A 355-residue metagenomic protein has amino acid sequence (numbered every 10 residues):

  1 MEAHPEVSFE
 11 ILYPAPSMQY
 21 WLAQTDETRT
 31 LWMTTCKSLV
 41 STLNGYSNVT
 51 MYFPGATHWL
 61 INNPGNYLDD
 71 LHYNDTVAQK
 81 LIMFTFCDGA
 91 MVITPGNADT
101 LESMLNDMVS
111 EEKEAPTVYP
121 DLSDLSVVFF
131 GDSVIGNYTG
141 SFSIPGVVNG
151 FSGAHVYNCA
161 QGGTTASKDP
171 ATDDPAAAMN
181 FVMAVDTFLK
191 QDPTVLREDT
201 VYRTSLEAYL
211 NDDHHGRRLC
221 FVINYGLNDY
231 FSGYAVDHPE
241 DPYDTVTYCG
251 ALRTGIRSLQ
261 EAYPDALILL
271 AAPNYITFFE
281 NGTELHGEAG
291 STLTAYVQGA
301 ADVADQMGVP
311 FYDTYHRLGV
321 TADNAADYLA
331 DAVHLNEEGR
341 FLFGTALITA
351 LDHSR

Functional and structural regions predicted by a protein language model:
M1, T28-S41, D199-T204, D244-T254 (+1 more regions): Well-ordered, non-membrane alpha-helical segments in soluble/globular domains
M1-E10, S38-F53, T254-L270, Y296-Y312: A structural motif corresponding to the C-terminal end of an alpha-helix and its immediate exit/capping segment
E2-D26, N224-Y230, I256-A295: Active-site segments of SGNH/GDSL-like serine hydrolases that catalyze O-acetyl group transfer/hydrolysis on lipids
E10-Y13, Y52-F53, S126-G131, H155-A160 (+3 more regions): Structural recognition of the beta-strand scaffold that forms the well-ordered cores of secreted hydrolase catalytic
P16-Q19, T57-L60, S133-G136, Q161-A166 (+4 more regions): Solvent-exposed loop/turn segments at secondary-structure junctions within structured extracellular/periplasmic domains
Q24-M33, G45-D99, P273-R355: Catalytic His-Asp segment of secreted/periplasmic serine-dependent ester chemistry enzymes
I93-Y157, E207-H214, E261, D352-R355: N-terminal secretory targeting modules
V134-V246, G250: Conserved SGNH/GDSL esterase-like catalytic core that processes O-acyl groups on lipids and polysaccharides
